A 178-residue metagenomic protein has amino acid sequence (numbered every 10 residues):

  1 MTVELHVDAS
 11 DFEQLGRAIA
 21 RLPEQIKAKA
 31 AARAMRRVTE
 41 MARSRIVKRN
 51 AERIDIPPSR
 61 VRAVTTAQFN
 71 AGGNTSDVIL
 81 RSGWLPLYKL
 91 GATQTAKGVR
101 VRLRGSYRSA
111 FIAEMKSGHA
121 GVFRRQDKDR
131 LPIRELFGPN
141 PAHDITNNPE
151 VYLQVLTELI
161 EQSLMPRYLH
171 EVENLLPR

Functional and structural regions predicted by a protein language model:
M1-R178: Short, Lys/Arg-rich flexible segments
